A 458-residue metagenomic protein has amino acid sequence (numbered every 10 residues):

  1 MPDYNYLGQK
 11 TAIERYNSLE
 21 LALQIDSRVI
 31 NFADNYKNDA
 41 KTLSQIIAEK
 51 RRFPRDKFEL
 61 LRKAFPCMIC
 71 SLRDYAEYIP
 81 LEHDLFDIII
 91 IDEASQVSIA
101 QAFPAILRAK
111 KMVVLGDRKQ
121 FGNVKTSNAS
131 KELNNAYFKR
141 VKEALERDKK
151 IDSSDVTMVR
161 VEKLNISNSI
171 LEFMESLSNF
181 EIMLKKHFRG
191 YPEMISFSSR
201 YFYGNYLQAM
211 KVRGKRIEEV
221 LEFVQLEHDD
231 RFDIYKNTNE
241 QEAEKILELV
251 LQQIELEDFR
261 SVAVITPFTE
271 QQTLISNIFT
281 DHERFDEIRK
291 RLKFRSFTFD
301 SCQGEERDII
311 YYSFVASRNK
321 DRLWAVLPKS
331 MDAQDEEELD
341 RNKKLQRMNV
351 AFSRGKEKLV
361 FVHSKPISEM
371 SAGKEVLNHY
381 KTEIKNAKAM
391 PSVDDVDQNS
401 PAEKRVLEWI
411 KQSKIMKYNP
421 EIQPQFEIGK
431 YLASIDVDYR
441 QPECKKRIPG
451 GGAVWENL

Functional and structural regions predicted by a protein language model:
M1-L85: Conserved helicase NTPase catalytic core signature
I47-F202: ASCE P-loop NTPase helicase motor core
F58-A64, F285-I310, S317: Conserved motor-coupling elements within RecA-like helicase/translocase cores
R73-E77, T269, R295-C302: Conserved helicase motor
D84-I90, E305-S317, R322-D332, K358-V360: A short beta-strand element within the Helicase C-terminal
N128-I182, E283-R284, R322-L432, D436: Helicase C-terminal subdomain and adjacent C-terminal extension
S199-T280: Conserved helicase/translocase motor-coupling segment
S434-L458: Short beta-strand-loop-alpha-helix junction that forms the active-site gateway of nucleic-acid-processing nucleases
